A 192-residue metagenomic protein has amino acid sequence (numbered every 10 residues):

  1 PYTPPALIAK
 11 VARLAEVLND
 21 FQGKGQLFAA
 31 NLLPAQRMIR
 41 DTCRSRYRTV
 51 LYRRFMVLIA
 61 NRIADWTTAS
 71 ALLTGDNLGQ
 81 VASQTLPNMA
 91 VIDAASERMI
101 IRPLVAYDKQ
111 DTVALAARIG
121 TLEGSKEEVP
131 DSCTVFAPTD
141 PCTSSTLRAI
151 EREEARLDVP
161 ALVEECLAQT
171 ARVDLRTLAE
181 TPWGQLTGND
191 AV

Functional and structural regions predicted by a protein language model:
P1-R118, G188-D190: ATP-dependent adenylation/nucleotidyltransferase module used to activate substrates
G25, T68, T85, M89-R98 (+1 more regions): Peripheral terminal appendages
